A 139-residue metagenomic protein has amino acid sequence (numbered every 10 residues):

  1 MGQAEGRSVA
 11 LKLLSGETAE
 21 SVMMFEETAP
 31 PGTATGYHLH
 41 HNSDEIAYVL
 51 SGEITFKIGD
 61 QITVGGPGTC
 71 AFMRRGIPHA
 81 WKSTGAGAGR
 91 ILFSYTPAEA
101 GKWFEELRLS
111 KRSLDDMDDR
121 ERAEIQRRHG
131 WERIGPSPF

Functional and structural regions predicted by a protein language model:
M1-V22, L109, S113-F139: A short, N-terminal "cap"/entry segment at the start of jelly-roll beta-barrel domains of the cupin/DSBH fold
A10-L11, F25-H40: Conserved short histidine dyad/triad with adjacent acidic residue
E17, E53, D60-P78: Short acidic-glycine-tyrosine-enriched beta hairpin
A29-P31, L50, R75, G85: Short loop/turn positions at the edges of beta-strands in beta-sheet-rich folds
P31-T33, H41, I54, F72 (+3 more regions): Hydrophobic small-molecule pocket/channel-lining residues, especially in calycin-type beta-barrels
T33-T35, A47, G52-K57, C70: Short beta-strand segments in beta-sandwich/barrel cores
T55, R75-G101: Ligand-binding loop in jelly-roll beta-barrel domains
E99-F104, D115: A short beta-to-alpha transition loop/helix N-cap that caps and shapes the active-site region
